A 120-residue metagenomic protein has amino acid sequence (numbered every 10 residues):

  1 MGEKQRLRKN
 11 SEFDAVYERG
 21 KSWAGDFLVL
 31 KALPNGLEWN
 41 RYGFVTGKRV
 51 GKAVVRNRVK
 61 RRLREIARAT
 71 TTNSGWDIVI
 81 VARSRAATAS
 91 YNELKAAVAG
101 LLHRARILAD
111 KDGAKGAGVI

Functional and structural regions predicted by a protein language model:
M1-I120: Positively charged, solvent-exposed patches that mediate nucleic-acid binding
